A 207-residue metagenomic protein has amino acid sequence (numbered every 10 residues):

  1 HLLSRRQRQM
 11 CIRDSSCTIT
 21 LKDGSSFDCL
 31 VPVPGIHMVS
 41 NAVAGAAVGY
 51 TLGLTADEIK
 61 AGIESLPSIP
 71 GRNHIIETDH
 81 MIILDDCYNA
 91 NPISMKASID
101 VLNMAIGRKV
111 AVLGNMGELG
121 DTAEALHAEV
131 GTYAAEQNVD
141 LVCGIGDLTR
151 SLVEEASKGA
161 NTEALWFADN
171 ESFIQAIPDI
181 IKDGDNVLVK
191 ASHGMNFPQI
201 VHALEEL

Functional and structural regions predicted by a protein language model:
H1-I12: Single conserved hydrophobic/aromatic residue that forms the stacking wall/gate of nucleotide- or nucleobase-binding
S15-T20: Short polybasic amphipathic segments
D23-G24, D28, P34-L207: ATP-dependent carboxylate-amine ligase
